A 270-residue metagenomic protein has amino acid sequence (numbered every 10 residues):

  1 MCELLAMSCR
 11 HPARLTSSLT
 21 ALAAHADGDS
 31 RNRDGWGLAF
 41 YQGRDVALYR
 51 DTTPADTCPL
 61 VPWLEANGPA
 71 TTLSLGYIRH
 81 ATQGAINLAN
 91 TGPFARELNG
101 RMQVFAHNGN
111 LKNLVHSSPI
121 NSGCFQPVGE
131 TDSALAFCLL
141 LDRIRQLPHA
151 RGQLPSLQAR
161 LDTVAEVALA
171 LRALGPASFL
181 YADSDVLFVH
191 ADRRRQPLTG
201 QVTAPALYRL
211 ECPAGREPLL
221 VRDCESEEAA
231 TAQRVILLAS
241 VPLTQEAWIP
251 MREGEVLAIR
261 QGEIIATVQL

Functional and structural regions predicted by a protein language model:
M1-C58, G254-A258, E263-Q269: Extreme N-terminus nucleophile/cap motif
C2, Q103-N113: Conserved beta-strand-loop-short alpha-helix elements that form and flank the Mn2+/Mg2+-coordinating active site
T52-L64, I78-R101, S117-G123: Short acidic (Asp/Glu) patches
L73, A150-R193: Catalytic core of PPM/PP2C metal-dependent serine/threonine phosphatase domains
L111, A182, G254: Glycine-rich phosphate/ribose-binding loops and adjacent secondary-structure elements that form binding surfaces
L114-V115, C124-L147: Glycine-rich phosphate-binding loop plus the immediately following alpha-helix
D185-R216: Helix-loop elements that line ligand-binding/catalytic pockets
P205-E255: A conserved acidic, glycine/proline-rich C-terminal tail/linker
